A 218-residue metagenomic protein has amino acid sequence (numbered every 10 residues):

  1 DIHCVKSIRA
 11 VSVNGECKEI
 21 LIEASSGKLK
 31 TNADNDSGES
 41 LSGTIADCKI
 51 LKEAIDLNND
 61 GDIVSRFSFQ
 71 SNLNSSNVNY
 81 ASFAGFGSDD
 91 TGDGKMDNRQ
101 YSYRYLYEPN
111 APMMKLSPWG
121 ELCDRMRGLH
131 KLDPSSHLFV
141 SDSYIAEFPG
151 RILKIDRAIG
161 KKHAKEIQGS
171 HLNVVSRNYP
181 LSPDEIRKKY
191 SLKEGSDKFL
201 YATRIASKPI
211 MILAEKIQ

Functional and structural regions predicted by a protein language model:
D1-Q218: SAM-dependent transferase fold signal centered on methyltransferase-like domains, encompassing both Class I
